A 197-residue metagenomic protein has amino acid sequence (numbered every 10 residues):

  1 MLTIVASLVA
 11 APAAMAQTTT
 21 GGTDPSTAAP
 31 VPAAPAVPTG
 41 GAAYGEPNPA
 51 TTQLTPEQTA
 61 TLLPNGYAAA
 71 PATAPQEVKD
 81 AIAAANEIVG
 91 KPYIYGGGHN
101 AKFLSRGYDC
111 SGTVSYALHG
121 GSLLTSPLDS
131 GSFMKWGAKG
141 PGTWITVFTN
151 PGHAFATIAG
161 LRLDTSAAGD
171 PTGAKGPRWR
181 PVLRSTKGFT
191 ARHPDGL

Functional and structural regions predicted by a protein language model:
L2-Y93, G169-L197: Intrinsically disordered, low-complexity, Pro/Ser/Thr/Asn/Gly/Ala-rich spacer/linker segments adjacent to signal
T73-A138: Secreted/periplasmic proteins that engage bacterial cell-wall peptidoglycan
I82, S115-L197: ...with weaker cross-activation on analogous glycine-rich loops/strands in unrelated enzymes
